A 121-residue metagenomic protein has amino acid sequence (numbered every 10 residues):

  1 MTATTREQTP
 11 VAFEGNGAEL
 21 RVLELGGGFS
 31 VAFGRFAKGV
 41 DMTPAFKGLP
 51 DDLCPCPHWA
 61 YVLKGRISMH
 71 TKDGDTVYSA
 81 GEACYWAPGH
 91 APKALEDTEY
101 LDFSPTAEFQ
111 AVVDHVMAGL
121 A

Functional and structural regions predicted by a protein language model:
M1-T43, P50, A121: A short, N-terminal "cap"/entry segment at the start of jelly-roll beta-barrel domains of the cupin/DSBH fold
N16-G17, L53-C54, W86: Residues that act as N-cap/strand-start positions at coil-to-secondary-structure junctions
L20-V22, V31-F33, W59, D75 (+1 more regions): Conserved hydrophobic/aromatic beta-strand scaffold that supports enzyme active sites
G26-G27, H70-G74, L95-D97: Short strand-coil-strand connectors
F29, P88-V113: Ligand-binding loop in jelly-roll beta-barrel domains
D52-M69: Short, conserved beta-strand element in jelly-roll/cupin
T71-H90: Short acidic-glycine-tyrosine-enriched beta hairpin
V116-M117: Composition-driven recognition of glycine/serine/threonine/acidic- and proline-rich low-complexity segments and repeats
